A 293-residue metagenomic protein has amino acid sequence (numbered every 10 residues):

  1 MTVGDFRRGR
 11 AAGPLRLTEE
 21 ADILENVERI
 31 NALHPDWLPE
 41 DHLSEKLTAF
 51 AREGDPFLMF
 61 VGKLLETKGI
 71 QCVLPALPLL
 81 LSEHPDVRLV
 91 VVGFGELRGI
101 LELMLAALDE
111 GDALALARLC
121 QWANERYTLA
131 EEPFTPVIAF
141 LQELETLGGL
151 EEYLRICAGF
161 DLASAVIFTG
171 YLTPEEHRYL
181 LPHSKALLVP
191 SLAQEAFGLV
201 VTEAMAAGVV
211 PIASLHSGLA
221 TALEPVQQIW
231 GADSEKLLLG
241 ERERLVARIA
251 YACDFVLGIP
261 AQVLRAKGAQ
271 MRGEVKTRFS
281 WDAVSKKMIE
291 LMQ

Functional and structural regions predicted by a protein language model:
T2-L43, L47-K68, L74-L77, V90-V92: Conserved donor-binding/catalytic core segment of Leloir-type glycosyltransferases
R10, E19-L38, G99, A220-G258: Change "using UDP/GDP/dTDP sugars" to "using nucleotide sugars
V92-G93, R98-E175: Nucleotide-activated donor-binding/catalytic signature segment of Leloir-type glycosyltransferases, i.e., the conserved
L162-A165, P182-A196: Acidic donor-binding loop of glycosyltransferase active sites
Y171, Y179-S184: Short alpha-helical donor nucleotide-sugar binding micro-motif in glycosyltransferases
K185, G208-V209, L215: A short alpha->beta transition loop at the rim of the catalytic pocket in nucleotide-sugar-dependent
G198-V201, L219: Short glycine/serine-rich donor-binding loops of glycosyltransferases
R244, G258-M292: A charged, aromatic-enriched C-terminal amphipathic alpha-helix characteristic of glycosyltransferases across folds
